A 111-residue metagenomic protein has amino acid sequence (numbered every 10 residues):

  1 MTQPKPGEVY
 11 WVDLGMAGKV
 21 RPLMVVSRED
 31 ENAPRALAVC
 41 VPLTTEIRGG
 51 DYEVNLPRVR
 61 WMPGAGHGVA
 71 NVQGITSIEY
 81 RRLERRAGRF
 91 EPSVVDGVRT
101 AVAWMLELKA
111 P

Functional and structural regions predicted by a protein language model:
G18-R60: Compact nucleic-acid interaction/catalytic patches
M62-P111: C-terminal terminal-subdomain/extension
